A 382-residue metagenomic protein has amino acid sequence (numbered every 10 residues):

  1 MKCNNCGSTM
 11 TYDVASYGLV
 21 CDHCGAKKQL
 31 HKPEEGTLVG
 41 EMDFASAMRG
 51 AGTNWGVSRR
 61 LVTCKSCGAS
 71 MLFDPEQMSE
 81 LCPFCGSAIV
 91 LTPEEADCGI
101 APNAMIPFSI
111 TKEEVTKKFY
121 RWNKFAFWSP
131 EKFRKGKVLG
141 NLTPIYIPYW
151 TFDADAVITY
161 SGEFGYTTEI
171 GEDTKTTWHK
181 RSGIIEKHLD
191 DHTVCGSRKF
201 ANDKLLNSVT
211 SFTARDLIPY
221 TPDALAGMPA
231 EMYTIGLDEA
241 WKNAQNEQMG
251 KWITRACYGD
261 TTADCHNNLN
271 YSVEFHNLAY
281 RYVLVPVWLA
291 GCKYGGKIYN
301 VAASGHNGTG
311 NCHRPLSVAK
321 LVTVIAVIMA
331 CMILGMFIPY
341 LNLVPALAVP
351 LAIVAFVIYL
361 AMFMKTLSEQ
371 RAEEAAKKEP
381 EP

Functional and structural regions predicted by a protein language model:
C3-C6, C21-C24, C64-C67, C82-C85: Short cysteine-rich clusters marking metal-coordination/redox-active sites
G7-T9, K27, A69-S70, A88: Cys/His-rich metal-chelating microdomains
T9-A15, A51-R59, S70-Q77: Short, flexible, mixed-charge glycine/proline-rich loop motifs that serve as phosphate/nucleic-acid-contacting
A15-V20, P33-V39, P75-L81, E94-I100: Short cysteine/histidine-rich zinc-coordinating motifs and their immediately flanking basic loops
G25-K32, G86-E94: Short Cys/His-rich micro-motifs in 6-15 aa windows
G56, I100-K297, V318-A319, T323 (+2 more regions): Charged, low-complexity helical/coil segments in non-catalytic cytosolic or luminal regions
R281-M332, F356-Y359, F363: Extended hydrophobic
L341-A352: Hydrophobic alpha-helical transmembrane segments
